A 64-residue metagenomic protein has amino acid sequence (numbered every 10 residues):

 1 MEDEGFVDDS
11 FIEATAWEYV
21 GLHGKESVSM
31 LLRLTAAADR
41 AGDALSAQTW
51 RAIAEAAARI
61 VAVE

Functional and structural regions predicted by a protein language model:
M1-A41, L45-Q48, A52-E64: Long, non-catalytic architectural segments outside compact domain cores
